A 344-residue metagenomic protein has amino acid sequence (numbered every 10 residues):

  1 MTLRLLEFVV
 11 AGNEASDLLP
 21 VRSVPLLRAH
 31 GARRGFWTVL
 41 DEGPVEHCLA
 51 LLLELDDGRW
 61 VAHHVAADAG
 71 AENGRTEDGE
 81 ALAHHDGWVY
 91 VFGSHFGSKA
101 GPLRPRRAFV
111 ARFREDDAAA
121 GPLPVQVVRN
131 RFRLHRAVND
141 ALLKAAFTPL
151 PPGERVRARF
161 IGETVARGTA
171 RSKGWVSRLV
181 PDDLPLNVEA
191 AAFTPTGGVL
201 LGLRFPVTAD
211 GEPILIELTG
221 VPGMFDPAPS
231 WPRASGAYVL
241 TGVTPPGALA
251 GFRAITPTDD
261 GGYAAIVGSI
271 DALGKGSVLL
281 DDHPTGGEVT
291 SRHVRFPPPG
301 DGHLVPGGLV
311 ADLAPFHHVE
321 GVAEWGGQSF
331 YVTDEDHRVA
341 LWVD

Functional and structural regions predicted by a protein language model:
T2-F8, H63-G74, A118-D183, F225-G247 (+2 more regions): Surface-exposed loop and turn segments in beta-propeller and other repeat-based domains that flank or scaffold
L5-E46, V180-L203, H318: Beta-strand-rich domains and repeat architectures in extracellular enzymes and scaffolds, especially beta-propellers
E14-D17, R22, E77-A81, E189-A190 (+3 more regions): Beta-propeller and closely related beta-sheet repeat lectin domains
E46-R59, P102-L123, D210-P227, S277-G302 (+1 more regions): Beta-propeller blade signature
D56-H85, F96: Blade-loop segments of beta-propeller domains
T76-R131: A generic, well-ordered mixed alpha/beta core segment in the N-terminal half of proteins
G247-L304: Loop/turn-rich, solvent-exposed surfaces of beta-rich toroidal or solenoidal domains
G321-D344: Blade-level signature of beta-propeller repeat domains, shared across WD40, Kelch, NHL, RCC1 and BNR/Asp-box propellers
